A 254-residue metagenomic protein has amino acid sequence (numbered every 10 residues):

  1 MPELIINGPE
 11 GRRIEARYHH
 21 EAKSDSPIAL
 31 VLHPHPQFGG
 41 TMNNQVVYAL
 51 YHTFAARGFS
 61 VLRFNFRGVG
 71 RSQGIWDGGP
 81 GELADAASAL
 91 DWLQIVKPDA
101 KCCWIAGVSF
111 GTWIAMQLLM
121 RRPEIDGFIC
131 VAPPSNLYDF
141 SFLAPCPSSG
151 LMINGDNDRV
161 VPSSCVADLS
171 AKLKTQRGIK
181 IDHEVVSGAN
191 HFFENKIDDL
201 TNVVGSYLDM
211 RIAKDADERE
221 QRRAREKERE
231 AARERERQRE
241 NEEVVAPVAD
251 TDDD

Functional and structural regions predicted by a protein language model:
N7-K97: Serine-hydrolase catalytic machinery in alpha/beta-hydrolase-like enzymes
G74, A189-T201: Catalytic histidine-centered segment of alpha/beta-hydrolase-like enzymes
A84-P147: Primarily recognizes the serine-hydrolase "nucleophile elbow" in alpha/beta-hydrolase and SGNH/GDSL folds
C146-N154, D158: Short beta-strand/loop motif that positions the catalytic acidic residue of the alpha/beta-hydrolase fold
S148, P162-K172: Short alpha-helix in the alpha/beta-hydrolase fold that links the catalytic acid
D156-V161, H191-F192: Acidic catalytic loop of the alpha/beta-hydrolase fold
L173-F192: Catalytic histidine neighborhood in serine/cysteine hydrolases with alpha/beta-hydrolase-type architecture
I197-D254: Catalytic active-site module of serine/aspartate enzymes centered on a nucleophile-bearing elbow/loop
